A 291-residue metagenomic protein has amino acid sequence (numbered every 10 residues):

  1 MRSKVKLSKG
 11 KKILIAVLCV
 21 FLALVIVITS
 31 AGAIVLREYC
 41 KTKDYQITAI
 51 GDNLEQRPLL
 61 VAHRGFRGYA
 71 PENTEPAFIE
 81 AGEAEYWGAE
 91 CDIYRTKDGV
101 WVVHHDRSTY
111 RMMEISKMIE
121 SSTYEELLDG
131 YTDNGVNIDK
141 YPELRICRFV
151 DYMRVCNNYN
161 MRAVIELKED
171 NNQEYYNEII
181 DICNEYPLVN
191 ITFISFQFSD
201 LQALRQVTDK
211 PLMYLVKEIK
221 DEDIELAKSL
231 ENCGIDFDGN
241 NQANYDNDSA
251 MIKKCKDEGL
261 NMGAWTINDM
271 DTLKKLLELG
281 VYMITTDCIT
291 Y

Functional and structural regions predicted by a protein language model:
R2-Y291: Phosphate-group recognition and catalysis centered on beta-loop-alpha active-site segments
